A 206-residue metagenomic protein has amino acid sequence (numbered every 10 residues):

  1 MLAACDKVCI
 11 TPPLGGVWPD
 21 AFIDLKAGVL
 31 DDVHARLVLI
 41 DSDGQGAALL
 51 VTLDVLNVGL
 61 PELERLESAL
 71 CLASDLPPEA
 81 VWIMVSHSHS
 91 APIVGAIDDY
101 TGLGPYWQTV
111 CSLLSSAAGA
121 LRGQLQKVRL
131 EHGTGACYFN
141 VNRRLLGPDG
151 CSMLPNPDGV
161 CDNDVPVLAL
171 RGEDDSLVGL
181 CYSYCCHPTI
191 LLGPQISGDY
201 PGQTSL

Functional and structural regions predicted by a protein language model:
M1-M84, S88-L206: Conserved beta-alpha junction segments in alpha/beta enzyme cores
